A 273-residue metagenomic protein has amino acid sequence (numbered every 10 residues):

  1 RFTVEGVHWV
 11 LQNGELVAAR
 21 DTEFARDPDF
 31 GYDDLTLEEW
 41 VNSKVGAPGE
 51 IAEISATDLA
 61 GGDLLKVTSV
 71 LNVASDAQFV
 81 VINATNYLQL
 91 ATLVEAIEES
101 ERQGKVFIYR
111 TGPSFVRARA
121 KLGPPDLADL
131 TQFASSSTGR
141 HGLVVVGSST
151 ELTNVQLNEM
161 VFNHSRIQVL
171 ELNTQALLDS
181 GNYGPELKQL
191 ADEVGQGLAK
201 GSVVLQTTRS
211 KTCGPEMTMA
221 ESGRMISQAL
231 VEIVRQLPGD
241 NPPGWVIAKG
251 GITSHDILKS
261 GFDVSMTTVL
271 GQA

Functional and structural regions predicted by a protein language model:
R1-L90: Cap/lid and interdomain-hinge subdomains that line or gate substrate/regulatory clefts in soluble alpha/beta enzymes
G6-A18, P124-D129, S260-G271: A glycine- and small-aliphatic-rich helix-loop capping segment at beta-alpha/alpha-beta transitions that lines
G49-A56, V80-A84, F107-G112, R117 (+4 more regions): General beta-strand structural signal in soluble alpha/beta enzymes
Q78-G104, R110: Active-site pocket-lining segments that scaffold enzyme catalytic pockets across diverse folds
T111-G139, L270-A273: Short, flexible loop segments at boundaries between secondary-structure elements
Q132-L230: A glycine- and small/hydrophobic-rich beta-loop-beta segment that serves as a flexible "lid/hinge" or phosphate-binding
P243-W245, K249-A273: Conserved, well-ordered active-site substructure
